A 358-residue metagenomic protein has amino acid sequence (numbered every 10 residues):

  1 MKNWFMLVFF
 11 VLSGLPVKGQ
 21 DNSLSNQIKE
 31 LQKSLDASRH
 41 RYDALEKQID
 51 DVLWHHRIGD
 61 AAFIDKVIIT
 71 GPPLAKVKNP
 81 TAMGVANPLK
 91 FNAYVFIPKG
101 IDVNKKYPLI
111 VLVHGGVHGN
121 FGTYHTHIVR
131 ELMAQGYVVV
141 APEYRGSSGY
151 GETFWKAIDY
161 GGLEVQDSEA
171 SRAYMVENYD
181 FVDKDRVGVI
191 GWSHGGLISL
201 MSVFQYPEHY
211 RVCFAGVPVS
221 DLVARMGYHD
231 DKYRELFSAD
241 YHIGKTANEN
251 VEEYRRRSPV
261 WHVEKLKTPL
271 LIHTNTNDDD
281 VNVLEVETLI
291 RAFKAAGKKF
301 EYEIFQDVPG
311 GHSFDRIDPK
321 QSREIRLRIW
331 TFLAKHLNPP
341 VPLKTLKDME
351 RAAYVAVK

Functional and structural regions predicted by a protein language model:
W4-S13: Sec-dependent N-terminal signal peptides
F9, V17-T70, R351-K358: N-terminal targeting or regulatory segments adjacent to alpha/beta-hydrolase or S9 domains
F10, R57-D60, G84-A86, R130 (+3 more regions): Sterically constrained small-residue positions within well-ordered secondary structures of folded domains
L12-L15, T268: A broad helix-preferring feature
I58-N92, F96-D185, I190-W192, G227 (+2 more regions): Cap/lid segment of the alpha/beta-hydrolase catalytic domain
P73, Y144-K358: Active-site-proximal cap/loop segments of hydrolase catalytic domains
